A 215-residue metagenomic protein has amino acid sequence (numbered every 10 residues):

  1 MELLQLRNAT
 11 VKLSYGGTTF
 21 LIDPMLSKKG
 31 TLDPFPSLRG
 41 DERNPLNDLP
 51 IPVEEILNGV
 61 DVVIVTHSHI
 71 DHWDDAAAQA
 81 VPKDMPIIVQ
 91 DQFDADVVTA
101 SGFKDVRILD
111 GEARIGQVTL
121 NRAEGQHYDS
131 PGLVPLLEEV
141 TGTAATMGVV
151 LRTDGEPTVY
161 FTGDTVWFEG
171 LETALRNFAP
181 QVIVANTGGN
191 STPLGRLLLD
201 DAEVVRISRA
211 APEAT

Functional and structural regions predicted by a protein language model:
M1-P52, G142-G163, V182: Conserved beta-strand hairpin/beta-sheet module of binuclear metal-dependent hydrolase folds, prominently
L6, V89-P157: Metallo-beta-lactamase
R7-A9, S68-D71, F93, T165-F168: Short beta->alpha connector loops
T18, K83-P86, F103, A211-T215: A short helix->loop->beta-strand "cap" motif at the edges of active sites that frequently abuts
T18-I64, D75-A80, D129-V134, W167-N177: Pre-active-site segment of Zn-dependent metallo-hydrolases
I22-D23, G59-S68, I88-D91, V159-T165 (+2 more regions): Active-site neighborhood of phospho(di)ester-bond hydrolases with catalytic His/Asp-centered motifs
T31, L49-A113, Q126-S130: Active-site HxH/HxHxD metal-binding segment of metal-dependent hydrolases
V166-T215: Cap/insert and terminal regions of metallo-dependent hydrolase folds
